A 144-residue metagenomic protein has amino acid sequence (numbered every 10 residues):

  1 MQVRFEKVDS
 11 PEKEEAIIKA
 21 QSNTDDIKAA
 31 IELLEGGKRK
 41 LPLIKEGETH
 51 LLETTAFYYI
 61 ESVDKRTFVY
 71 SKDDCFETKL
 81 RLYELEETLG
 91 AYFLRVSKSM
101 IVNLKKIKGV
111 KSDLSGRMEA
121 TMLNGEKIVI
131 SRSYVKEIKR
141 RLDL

Functional and structural regions predicted by a protein language model:
M1-D26: N-terminal regulatory/sensing modules of transcriptional regulators
D26-L123, K127: Conserved binding/recognition cores within well-folded domains
S131: Basic/aromatic recognition patch in beta-strand/loop cores that engages polyanionic ligands
K139-L144: Short hydrophobic/aromatic patches at helix-to-coil boundaries
